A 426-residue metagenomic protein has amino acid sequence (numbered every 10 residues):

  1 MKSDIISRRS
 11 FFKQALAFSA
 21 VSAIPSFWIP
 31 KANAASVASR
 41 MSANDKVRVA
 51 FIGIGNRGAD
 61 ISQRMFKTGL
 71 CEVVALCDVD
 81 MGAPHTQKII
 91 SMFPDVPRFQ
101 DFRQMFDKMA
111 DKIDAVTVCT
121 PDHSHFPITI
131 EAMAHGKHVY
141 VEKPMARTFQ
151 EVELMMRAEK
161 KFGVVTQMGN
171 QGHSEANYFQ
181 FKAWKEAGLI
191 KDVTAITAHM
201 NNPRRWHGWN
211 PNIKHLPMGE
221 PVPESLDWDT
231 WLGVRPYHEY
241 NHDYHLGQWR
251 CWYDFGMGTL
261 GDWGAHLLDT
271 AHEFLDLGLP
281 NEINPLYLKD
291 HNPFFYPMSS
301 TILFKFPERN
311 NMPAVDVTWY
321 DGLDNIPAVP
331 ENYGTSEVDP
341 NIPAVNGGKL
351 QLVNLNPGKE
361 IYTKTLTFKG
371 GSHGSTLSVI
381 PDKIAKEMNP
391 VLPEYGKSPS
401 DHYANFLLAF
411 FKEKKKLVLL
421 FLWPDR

Functional and structural regions predicted by a protein language model:
K2-H138, Q150-V165: N-terminal glycine-/serine-/threonine-rich beta1-alpha1-beta2 phosphate-ribose binding loop of Rossmann-like
F12, S62, R103-F106, T129-M133 (+8 more regions): Non-transmembrane alpha-helical segments in soluble domains of secreted/periplasmic/extracellular proteins
A15-S19, A23, D60, H242 (+5 more regions): C-terminal helical cap and adjacent loop that interface with cofactors, partners, or active-site loops
D45, E72, D227, L279 (+5 more regions): Residues that flank catalytic or metal-binding motifs in active/ligand-binding sites
T68, A158-V164, A187-K191, L275-L279 (+2 more regions): Secondary-structure transition/capping motifs at alpha-helix termini and the adjoining loop/turn into the next element
H138, A146-S225, T230: A contiguous active-site-proximal alpha/beta segment in oxidoreductase catalytic domains
K143: Short basic (Lys/Arg) and small-residue
E220-S225, D229-A314, Y320-V329: Rossmann-like dinucleotide-binding domain that binds NAD(P)(H)
